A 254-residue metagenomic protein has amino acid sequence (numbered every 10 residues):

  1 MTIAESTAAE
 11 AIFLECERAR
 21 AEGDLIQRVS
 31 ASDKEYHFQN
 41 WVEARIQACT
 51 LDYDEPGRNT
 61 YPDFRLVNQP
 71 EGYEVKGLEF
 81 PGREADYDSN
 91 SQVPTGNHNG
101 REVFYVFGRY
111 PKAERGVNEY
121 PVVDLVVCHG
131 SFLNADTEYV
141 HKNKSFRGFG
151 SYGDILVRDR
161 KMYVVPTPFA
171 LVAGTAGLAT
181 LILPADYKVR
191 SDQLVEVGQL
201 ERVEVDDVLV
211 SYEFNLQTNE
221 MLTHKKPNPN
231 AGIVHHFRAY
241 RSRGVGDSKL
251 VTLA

Functional and structural regions predicted by a protein language model:
M1-T60, V67, G77-A254: Nucleic-acid endonuclease domains
E74: Conserved active-site neighborhood of enzyme catalytic/cofactor-binding cores
